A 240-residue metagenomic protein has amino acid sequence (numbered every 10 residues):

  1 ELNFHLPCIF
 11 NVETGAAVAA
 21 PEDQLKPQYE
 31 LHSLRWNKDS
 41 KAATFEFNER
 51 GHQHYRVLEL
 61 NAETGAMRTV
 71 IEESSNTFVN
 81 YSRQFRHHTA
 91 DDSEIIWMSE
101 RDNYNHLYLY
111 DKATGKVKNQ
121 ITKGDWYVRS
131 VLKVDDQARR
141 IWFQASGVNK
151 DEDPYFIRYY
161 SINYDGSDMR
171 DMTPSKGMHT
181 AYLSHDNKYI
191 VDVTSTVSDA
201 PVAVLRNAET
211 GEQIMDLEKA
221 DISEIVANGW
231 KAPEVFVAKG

Functional and structural regions predicted by a protein language model:
N3-P7, V12, A17-E22, E30-R35 (+7 more regions): Non-catalytic accessory segments flanking enzyme active sites
A42-E46, E94-M98, R140-A145, I190-V193: Residue position within the beta-strands of beta-propeller blades
E49, R101-D102, G147, T196: Residue-level signature of beta-propeller blades and closely related beta-rich strand-turn architectures in secreted
T69-E72, H106-K123: Polyanionic (Asp/Glu-rich) segments that form extended negatively charged tracts
A90-N105: Loop/turn-rich, solvent-exposed surfaces of beta-rich toroidal or solenoidal domains
D151-E152: Generic long, charged, amphipathic alpha-helical segments
